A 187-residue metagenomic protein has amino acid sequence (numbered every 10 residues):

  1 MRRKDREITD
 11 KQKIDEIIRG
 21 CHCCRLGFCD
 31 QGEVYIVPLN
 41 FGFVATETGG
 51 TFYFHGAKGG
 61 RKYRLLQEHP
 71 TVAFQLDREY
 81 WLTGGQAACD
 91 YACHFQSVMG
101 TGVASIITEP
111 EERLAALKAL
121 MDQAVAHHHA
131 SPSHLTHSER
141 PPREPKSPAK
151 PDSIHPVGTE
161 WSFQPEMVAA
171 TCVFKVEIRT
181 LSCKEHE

Functional and structural regions predicted by a protein language model:
M1-R19: Extreme N-terminal tail/first-helix region
R2-R3, W81-E187: Charged, gly/pro-rich active-site loop segments
I8-D10, G20-R25, P156-G158: Short Pro/Gly-enriched beta-strand edge/turn motifs at strand-loop
I14-I18, I36-F52, G85-Q86, D90-S97: Short N-terminal helix-initiation segments at or just after the protein's N-terminus
I18, L65-L66, L120: A generic structural signal for nonpolar/aromatic side chains embedded in well-ordered alpha-helices
C21-K58, F74: Short beta-strand segments
C23, I36-P38, T71, F95 (+2 more regions): Broad gene-expression machinery/nucleic-acid interaction feature
G59-R64, A73, W81-L82: Histidine-centered metal-chelating micro-motifs
